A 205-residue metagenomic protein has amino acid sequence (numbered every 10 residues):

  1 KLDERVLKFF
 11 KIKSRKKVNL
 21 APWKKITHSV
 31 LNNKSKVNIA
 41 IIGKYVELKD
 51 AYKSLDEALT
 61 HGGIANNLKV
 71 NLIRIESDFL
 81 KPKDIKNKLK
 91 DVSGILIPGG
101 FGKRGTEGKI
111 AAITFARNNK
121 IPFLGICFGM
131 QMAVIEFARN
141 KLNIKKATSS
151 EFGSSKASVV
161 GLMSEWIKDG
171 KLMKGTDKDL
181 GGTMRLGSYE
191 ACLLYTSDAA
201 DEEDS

Functional and structural regions predicted by a protein language model:
K1-S197: N-terminal beta1-alpha1 cap of cysteine-dependent amidohydrolase-like domains
Y195-S205: Single conserved hydrophobic/aromatic residue that forms the stacking wall/gate of nucleotide- or nucleobase-binding
